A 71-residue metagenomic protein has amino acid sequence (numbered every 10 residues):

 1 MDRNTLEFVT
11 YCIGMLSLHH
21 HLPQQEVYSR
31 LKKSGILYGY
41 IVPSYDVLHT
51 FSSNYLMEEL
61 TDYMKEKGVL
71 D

Functional and structural regions predicted by a protein language model:
M1, Y11, V27-S34, F51 (+1 more regions): Membrane-targeting and insertion segments and their boundary/processing signals
M1-E26: N-terminal acidic leader/helix
N4-T5, V9, I36-Y38, Y63-K65: Unusually extended, aromatic-enriched hydrophobic runs near protein termini
S17, P23-L31, G35-L48: Amphipathic, hydrophobic secondary-structure cores in small proteins
Y45-D71: Long, compositionally biased
